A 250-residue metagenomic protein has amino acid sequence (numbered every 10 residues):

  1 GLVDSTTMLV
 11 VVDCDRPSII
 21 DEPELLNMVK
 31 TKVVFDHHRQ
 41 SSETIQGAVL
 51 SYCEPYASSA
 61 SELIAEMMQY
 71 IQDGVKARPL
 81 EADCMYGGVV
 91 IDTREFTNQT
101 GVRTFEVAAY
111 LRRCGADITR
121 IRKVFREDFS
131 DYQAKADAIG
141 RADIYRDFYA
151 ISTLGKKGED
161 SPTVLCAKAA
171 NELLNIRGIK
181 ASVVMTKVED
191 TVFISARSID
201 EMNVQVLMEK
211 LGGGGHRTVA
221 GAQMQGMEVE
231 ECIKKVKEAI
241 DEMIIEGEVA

Functional and structural regions predicted by a protein language model:
G1, I20-E24, S51-P55, G74-K76 (+2 more regions): A generic local secondary-structure boundary/capping motif
G1-M28: N-terminal small/polar loop signature for handling phosphorylated ligands or for N-terminal nucleophile
S5-T6, Y86, I91-A250: Hydrophobic helix-and-loop "lid/oligomerization" segment in the mid-to-C-terminal part of catalytic domains
V10, T31-F35, L50-C53, A150 (+1 more regions): Hydrophobic/aromatic beta-strand patches that form the interior of the parallel beta-sheet core in alpha/beta enzyme
C14-P17, H38-Q40, K156-G158, V188: Short glycine-rich anion-binding loops that position phosphate/pyrophosphate groups of nucleotides and phosphorylated
L26-K32, Y70, R103: A glycine- and small-aliphatic-rich helix-loop capping segment at beta-alpha/alpha-beta transitions that lines
N27-V29, I45-A48, L211: Short, structured coil segments at secondary-structure junctions
H37-V107: Short alpha-helices
